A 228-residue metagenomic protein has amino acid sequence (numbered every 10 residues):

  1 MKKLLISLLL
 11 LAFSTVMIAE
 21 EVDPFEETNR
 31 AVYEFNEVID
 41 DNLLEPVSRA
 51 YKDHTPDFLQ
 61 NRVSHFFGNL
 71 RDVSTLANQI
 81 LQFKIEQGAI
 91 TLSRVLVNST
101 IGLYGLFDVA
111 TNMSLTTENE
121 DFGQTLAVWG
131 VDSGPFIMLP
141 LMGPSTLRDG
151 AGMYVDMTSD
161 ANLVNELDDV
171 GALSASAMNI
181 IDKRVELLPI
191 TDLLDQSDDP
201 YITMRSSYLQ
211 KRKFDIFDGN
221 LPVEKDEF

Functional and structural regions predicted by a protein language model:
L4-F13: Sec-dependent N-terminal signal peptides
F13-E20: Sec/Tat signal peptide C-region and signal peptidase I cleavage site
E20, G130-F228: A structured, mid-to-C-terminal "fold-capping" secondary-structure block
E21-F35: Short N-terminal segments immediately surrounding and downstream of signal-peptide cleavage
V22-P24, K52-V63, L81-E86: Terminal hydrophobic membrane-targeting helix
D41-V73: N-terminal, post-signal-peptide region of Sec/Tat-exported proteins
N69, L76-P144: Mid-length scaffold segments of soluble, non-membrane domains
